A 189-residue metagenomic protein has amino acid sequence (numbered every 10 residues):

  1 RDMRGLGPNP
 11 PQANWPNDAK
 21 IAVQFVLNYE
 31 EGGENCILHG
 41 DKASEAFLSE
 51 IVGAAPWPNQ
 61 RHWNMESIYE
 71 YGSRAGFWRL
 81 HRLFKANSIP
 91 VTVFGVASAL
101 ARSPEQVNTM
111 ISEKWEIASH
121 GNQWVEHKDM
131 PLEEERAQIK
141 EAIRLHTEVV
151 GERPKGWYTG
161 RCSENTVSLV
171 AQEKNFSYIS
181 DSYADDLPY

Functional and structural regions predicted by a protein language model:
R1-Y189: Catalytic alpha-helical scaffold of carbohydrate-active enzymes acting on polysaccharides/glycoconjugates
